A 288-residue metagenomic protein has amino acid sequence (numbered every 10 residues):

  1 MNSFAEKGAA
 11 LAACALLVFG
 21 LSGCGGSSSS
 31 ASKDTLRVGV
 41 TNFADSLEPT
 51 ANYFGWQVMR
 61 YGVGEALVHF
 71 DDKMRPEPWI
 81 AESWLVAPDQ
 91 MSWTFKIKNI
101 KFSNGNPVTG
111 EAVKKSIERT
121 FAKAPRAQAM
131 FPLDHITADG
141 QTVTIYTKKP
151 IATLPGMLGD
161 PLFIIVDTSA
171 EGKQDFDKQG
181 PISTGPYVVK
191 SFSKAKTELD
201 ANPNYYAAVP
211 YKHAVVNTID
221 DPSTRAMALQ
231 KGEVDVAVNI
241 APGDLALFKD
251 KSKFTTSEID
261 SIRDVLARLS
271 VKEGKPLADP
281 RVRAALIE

Functional and structural regions predicted by a protein language model:
M1-L36, N99: Short, low-complexity disordered leader/linker segments with a strong preference for bacterial N-terminal type II
S32-D45, E82, S92-I97, V113-S116 (+5 more regions): Short, well-ordered beta-strand elements
G39-P88, E118, I182-S183: N-terminal lobe/hinge region of extracytoplasmic solute-binding protein
R75, G159-V209: Gly/Pro-rich hinge or "lid" segments in bacterial periplasmic/extracellular proteins
E82-A124, T144, A228, P276-A278 (+1 more regions): Aromatic- and charge-enriched surface segment that lines or borders ligand/interaction sites
G110-S116, G140-T144, G185-P186, Y211-H213 (+2 more regions): Alpha-helical secondary-structure segments
Q128-S169: Surface-exposed binding/hinge segments that line and control ligand-binding clefts or catalytic entry sites
N202-L247, I262, E273: Ligand-site clamp/hinge motif
